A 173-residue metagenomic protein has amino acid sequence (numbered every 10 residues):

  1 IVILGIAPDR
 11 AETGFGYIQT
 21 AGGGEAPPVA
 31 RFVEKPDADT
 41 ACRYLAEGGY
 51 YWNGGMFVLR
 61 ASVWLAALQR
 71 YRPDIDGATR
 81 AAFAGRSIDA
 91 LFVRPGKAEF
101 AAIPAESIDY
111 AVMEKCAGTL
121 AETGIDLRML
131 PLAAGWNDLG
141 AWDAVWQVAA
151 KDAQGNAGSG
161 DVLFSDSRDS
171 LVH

Functional and structural regions predicted by a protein language model:
I1-A102: Conserved core of the sugar-phosphate nucleotidyltransferase
L59-H173: Left-handed beta-helix
